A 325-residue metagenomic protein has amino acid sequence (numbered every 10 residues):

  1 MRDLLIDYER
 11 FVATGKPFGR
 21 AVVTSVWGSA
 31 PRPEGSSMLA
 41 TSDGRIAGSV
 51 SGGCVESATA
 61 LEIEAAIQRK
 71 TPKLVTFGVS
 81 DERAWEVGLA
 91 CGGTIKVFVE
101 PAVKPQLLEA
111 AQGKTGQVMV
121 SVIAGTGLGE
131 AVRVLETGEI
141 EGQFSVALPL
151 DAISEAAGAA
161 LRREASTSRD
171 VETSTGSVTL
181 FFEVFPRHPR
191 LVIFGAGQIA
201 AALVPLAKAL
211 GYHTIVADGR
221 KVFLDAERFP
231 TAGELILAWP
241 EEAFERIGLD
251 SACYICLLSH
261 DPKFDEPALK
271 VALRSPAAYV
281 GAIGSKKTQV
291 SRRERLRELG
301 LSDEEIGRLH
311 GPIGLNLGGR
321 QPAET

Functional and structural regions predicted by a protein language model:
M1-G219, E227, I236, E245 (+3 more regions): Segments forming oxygen-rich coordination pockets for charged ligands
V26, H260-K263, S285-T288: Short glycine-rich anion-binding loops that position phosphate/pyrophosphate groups of nucleotides and phosphorylated
V97, A277-A278, A282-T325: Adenosine-phosphate binding glycine-rich loop
K221-A226, F264-D265: Short, glycine/polar-rich helix-capping loops at beta-to-alpha or helix-loop-helix junctions that flank or form
G233-W239: Conserved SAM-binding strand-loop segment of SAM-dependent methyltransferases
L237, L257-L258, A282: Redox-cofactor binding/interface segments in oxidoreductases and associated redox assembly factors
E241-R246, N316: Short loop/turn elements that flank and shape the SAM/SAH-binding pocket of Class I
K263-A277: Rossmann-fold NAD(P) dinucleotide-binding segment
